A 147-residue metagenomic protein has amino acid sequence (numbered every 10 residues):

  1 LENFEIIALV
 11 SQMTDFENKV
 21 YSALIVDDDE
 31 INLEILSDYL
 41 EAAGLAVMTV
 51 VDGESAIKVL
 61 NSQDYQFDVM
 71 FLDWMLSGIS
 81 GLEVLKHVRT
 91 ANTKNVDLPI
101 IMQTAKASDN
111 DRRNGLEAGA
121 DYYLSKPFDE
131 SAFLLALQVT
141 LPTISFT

Functional and structural regions predicted by a protein language model:
I31, D52-S55, S80-K86: Acidic catalytic/metal-coordinating carboxylates
E34-A42: Charged docking surfaces used in two-component/phosphorelay signaling
G44-G53, V59: Short hydrophobic/Thr-rich beta-strand motif most characteristic of the beta2 strand and flanking loop of CheY-like
K58, L82-N95: Short amphipathic alpha-helix used as the core "switch/output" element in two-component signaling
Y65-F71, L76: Active-site beta3 strand of CheY-like receiver
E83, A107-Y122: Alpha4 helix (beta4-alpha4-beta5 surface) of REC/receiver domains from two-component response regulators
F128-L137: C-terminal output helix
